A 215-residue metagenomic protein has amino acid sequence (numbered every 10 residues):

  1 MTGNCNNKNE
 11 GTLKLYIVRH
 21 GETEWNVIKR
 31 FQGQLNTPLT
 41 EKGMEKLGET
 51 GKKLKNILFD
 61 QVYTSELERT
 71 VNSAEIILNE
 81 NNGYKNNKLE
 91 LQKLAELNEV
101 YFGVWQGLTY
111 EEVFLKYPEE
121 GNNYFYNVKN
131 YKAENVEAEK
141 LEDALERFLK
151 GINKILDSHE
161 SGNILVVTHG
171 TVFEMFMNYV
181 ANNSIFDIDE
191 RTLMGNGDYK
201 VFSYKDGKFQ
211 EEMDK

Functional and structural regions predicted by a protein language model:
E10, E49-N122: Phosphate-coordination/substrate-recognition cap region in phosphate-metabolizing enzymes
E10-Y16: Extreme N-terminal starter segment of soluble prokaryotic enzymes
L15, S161-V167: Residue-level preference for the first positions of well-ordered beta-strands
E22-N72, I76, V136-F148: Loop-to-helix element that buttresses phosphate recognition and phosphoryl-transfer chemistry
N56-L58, I155-G162: Glycine-rich phosphate-binding loop signature in dinucleotide/nucleotide-binding domains
G121-D143: Short glycine/proline- and acidic residue-enriched helix-loop micro-motifs that form flexible lids or anion-recognition
G170-E174, D198: GST superfamily/GST-like fold recognition
N183-Q210: Domain-level recognition of soluble alpha/beta enzyme cores, biased toward histidine phosphatases/phosphomutases
